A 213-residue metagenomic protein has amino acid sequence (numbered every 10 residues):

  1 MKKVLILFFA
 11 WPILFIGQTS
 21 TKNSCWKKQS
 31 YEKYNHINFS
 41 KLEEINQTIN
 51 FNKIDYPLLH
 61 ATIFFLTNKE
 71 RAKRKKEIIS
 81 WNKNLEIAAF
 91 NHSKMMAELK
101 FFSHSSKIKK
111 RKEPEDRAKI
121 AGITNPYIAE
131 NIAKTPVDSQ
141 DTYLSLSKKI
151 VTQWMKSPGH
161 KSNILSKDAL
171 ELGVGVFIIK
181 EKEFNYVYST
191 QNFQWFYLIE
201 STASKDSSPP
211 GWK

Functional and structural regions predicted by a protein language model:
V4-P12: Sec-dependent N-terminal signal peptides
G17-Q18: Boundary of Sec targeting at the N-terminus
T21-K27, E113-F196: A well-ordered secondary-structure block
K27-L99: A short alpha-helix/helix-coil micro-patch that ends at or immediately precedes a cysteine
Q29-N35, K41, I87-D141: Short, surface-exposed glycine/acidic/tryptophan-bearing loops
N50-D55, K73-I87, K100-K110, G159-F177: Surface-exposed patches in mature extracellular/periplasmic domains of secreted proteins
Y186-K213: Low-complexity, Gly/Ser/Thr/Pro-rich intrinsically disordered linker/tail segments
